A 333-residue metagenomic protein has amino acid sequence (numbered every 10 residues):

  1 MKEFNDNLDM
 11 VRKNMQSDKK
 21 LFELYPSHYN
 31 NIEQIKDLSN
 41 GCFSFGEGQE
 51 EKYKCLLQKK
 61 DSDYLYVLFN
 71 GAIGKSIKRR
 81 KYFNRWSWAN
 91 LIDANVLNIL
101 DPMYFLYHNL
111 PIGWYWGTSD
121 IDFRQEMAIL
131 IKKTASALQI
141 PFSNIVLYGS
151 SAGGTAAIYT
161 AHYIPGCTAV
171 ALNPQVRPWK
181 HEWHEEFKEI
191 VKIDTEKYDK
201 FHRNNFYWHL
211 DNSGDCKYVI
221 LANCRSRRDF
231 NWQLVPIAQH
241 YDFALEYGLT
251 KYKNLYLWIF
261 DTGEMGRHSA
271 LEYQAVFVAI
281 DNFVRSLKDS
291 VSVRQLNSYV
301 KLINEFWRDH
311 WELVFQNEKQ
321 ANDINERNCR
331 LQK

Functional and structural regions predicted by a protein language model:
M1-S62: A domain-start/cap signature at the N-terminus of enzymes
F45-H108: Short, surface-exposed "cap/lid" segments of acyl-processing enzymes
W114-L138: Alpha/beta-hydrolase active-site loop
Q139-S151: Alpha/beta-hydrolase fold nucleophile elbow
G149-Y159: Glycine-rich nucleophile elbow surrounding the catalytic serine of serine-hydrolase chemistry
I158-T195: Hydrolase active-site cap/lid region
E182-R294: The feature captures the conserved acid-bearing segment of alpha/beta-hydrolase catalytic domains
E272-Q332: Catalytic active-site module of serine/aspartate enzymes centered on a nucleophile-bearing elbow/loop
